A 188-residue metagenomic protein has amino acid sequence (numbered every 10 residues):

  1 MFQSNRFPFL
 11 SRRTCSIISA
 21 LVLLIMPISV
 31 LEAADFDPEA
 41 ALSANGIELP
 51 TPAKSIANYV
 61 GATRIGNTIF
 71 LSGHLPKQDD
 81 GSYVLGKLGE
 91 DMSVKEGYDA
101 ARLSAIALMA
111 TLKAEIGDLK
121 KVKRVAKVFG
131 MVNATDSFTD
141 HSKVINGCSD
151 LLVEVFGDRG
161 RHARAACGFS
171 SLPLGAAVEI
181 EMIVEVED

Functional and structural regions predicted by a protein language model:
M1-R12: N-terminal secretory signal peptides that target proteins for export/translocation
R6, I25, E48-P50: Selective for proline/serine-rich intrinsically disordered segments in cytosolic/nuclear regulatory regions
R13-T14, V128: Hydrophobic alpha-helical segments, especially transmembrane helices and their immediate juxtamembrane helical caps
T14-S16, P38: Short amphipathic alpha-helical segments that mediate assembly, nucleic-acid/protein binding, or membrane association
S16-S29: Bacterial N-terminal signal peptides
E32-D188: Short, polar/acidic, helix-capping and beta-turn segments at strand->helix junctions that line the mouths
